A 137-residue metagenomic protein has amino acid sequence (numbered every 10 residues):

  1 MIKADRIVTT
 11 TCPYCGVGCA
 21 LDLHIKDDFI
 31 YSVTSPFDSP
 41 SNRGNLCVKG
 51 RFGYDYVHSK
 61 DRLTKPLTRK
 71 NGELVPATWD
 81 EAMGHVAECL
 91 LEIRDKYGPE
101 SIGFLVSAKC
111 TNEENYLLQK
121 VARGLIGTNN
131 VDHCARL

Functional and structural regions predicted by a protein language model:
M1-L137: N-terminal export/assembly segments and adjacent metallocofactor-ligating motifs of anaerobic energy-metabolism
